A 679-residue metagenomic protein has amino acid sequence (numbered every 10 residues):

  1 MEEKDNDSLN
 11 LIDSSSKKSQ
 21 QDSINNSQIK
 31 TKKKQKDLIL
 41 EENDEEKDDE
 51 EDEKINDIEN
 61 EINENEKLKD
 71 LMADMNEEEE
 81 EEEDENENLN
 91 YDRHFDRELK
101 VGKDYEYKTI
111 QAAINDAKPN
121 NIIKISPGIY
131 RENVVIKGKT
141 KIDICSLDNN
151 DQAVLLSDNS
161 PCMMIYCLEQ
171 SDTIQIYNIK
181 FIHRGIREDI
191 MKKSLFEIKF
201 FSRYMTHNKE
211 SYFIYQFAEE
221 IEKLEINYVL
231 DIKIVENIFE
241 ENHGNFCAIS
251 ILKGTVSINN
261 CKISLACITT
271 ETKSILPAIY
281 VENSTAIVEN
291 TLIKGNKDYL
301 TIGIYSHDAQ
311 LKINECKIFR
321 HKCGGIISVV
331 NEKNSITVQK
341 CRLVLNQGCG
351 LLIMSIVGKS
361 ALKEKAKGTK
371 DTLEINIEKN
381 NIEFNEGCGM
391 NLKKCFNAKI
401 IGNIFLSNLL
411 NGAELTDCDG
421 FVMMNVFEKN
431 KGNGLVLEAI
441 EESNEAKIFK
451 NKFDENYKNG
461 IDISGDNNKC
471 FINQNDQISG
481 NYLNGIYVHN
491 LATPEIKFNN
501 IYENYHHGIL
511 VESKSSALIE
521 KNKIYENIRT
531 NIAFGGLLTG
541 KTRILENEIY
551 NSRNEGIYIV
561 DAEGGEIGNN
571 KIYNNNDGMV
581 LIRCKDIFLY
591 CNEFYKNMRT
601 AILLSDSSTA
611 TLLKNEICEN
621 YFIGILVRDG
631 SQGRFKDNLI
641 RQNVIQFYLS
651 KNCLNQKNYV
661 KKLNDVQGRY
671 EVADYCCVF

Functional and structural regions predicted by a protein language model:
M1-K18: PEST-like, low-complexity acidic/proline-rich intrinsically disordered segments, predominantly at protein N-termini
K4-S8, I39-Y91: Acidic, Ser/Thr-interspersed intrinsically disordered low-complexity regions
R93-R131: Acidic Gly/Asp/Thr-rich repetitive segments characteristic of extracellular carbohydrate-active and adhesion proteins
Q111, N115-P119, R131-C145, V154-I232 (+5 more regions): Extracellular beta-strand-rich solenoid/capping regions of secreted or surface-exposed proteins that bind or remodel
R131-V135, S157-M163, R184-K192, E210-Y212 (+19 more regions): Short glycine/acidic-rich loop motifs that flank beta-strands on beta-rich extracellular proteins
D143-C145, I174-I176, S202, I232-V235 (+21 more regions): All-beta strand scaffolds that present successive hydrophobic residues in beta-strands
I179, N237, C261, T291 (+31 more regions): Consensus "Asn ladder" position of solenoid repeat domains
C676-F679: Short acidic, low-complexity intrinsically disordered linear motifs used for protein-protein interactions
